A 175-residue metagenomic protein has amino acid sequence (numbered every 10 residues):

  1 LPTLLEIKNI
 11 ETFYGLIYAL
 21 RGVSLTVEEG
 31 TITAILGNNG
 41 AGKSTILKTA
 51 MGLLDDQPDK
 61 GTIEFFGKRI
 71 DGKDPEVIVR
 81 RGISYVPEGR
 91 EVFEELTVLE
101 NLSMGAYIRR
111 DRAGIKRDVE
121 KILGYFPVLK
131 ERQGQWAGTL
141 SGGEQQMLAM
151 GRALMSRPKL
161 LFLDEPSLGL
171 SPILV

Functional and structural regions predicted by a protein language model:
G15, T33, D55-D56, K73 (+2 more regions): ABC-type ATPase nucleotide-binding domains, specifically the catalytic core motifs of the NBD
L36-N38: The feature captures the beta-strand-to-loop junction immediately N-terminal to the Walker
D59-K68, R81, I115-V119: Conserved ABC transporter NBD signature motif
E95-S103, Q133, L163, I173: Short coil-to-helix segment of the ABC ATPase nucleotide-binding domain corresponding to the Q-loop/switch region
L96, L140, A153-L154: ABC ATPase signature
W136-L140, E144: Conserved ABC ATPase signature
M155-K159, E165: A short, proline-enriched helix->beta-strand linker immediately N-terminal to the Walker B motif in ABC-type P-loop
